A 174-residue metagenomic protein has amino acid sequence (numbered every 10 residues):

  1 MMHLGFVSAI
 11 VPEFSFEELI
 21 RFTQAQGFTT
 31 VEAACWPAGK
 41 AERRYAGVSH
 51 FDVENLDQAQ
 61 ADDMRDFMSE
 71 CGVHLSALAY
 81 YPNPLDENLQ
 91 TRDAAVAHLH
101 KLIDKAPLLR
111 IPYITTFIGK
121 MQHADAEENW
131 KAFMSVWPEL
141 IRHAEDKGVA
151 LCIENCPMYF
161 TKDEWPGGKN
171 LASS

Functional and structural regions predicted by a protein language model:
M2-S8, T29-A33, L75-Y80, I114-T116 (+1 more regions): Hydrophobic faces of well-ordered beta-strands that scaffold small-molecule active sites in alpha/beta enzyme cores
H3-F6, V48-H50, D86-N88, A124-A126: A short, structure-level motif marking secondary-structure boundaries and short turns
S8-S15: Short polar catalytic/cofactor-binding loops
A9, E54, P82-N83, K169: Flexible, active-site-adjacent loop/turn segments at secondary-structure boundaries
E17-G39, P107-P112: Catalytic domains of carbohydrate-active enzymes, especially glycoside hydrolases
E18, D62-H74, N83-S174: Active-site acidic/histidine proton-transfer and metal-coordination neighborhood in alpha/beta enzyme cores
E32-R65, K120, A124: Glycine-rich, proline-tolerant flexible connector loops at the mouths of alpha/beta enzymes
P37-R43, V73-S76, Y81-P82: A short glycine/small-residue-enriched secondary-structure motif
